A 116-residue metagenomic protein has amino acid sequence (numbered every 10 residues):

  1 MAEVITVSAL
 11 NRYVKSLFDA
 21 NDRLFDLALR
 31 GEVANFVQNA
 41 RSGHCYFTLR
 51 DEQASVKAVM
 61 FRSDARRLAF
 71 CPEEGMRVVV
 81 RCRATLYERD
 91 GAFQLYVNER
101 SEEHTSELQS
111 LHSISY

Functional and structural regions predicted by a protein language model:
M1-S106: Acidic, two-metal ion nucleic-acid-processing modules in DNA metabolism proteins
E103-Y116: Single conserved hydrophobic/aromatic residue that forms the stacking wall/gate of nucleotide- or nucleobase-binding
